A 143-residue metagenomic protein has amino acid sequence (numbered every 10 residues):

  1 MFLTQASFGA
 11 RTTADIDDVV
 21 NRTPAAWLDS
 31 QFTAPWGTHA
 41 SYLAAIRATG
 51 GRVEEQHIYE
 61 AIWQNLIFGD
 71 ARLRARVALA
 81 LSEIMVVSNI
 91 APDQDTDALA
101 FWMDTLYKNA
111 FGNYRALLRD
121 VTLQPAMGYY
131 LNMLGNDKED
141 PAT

Functional and structural regions predicted by a protein language model:
M1-G37: N-terminal mature-domain "stem" immediately C-terminal to a signal peptide or N-terminal signal-anchor/transmembrane
A10-N21, A48-T143: Primarily short, surface-exposed interaction patches in extracytoplasmic proteins
R22-F32, T38-L43, R47-V53, Y59: Helix-coil boundary and N-terminal low-complexity module in membrane systems
